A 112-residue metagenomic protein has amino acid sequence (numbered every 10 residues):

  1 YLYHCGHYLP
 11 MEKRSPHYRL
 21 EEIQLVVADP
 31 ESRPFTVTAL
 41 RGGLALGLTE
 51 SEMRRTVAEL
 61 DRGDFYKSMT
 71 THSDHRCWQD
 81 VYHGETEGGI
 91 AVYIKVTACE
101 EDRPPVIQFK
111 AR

Functional and structural regions predicted by a protein language model:
Y1, G6, G63-D64, D80 (+1 more regions): Intrinsically disordered, low-complexity segments enriched in small/polar residues
Y1-V27: Short, intrinsically disordered or compositionally biased N-terminal tails of bacterial proteins
C5-H7, E22, M69-T70, T86 (+1 more regions): Generic alpha-helical secondary structure signal
L9, A91-R112: Enriched for short, Lys/Arg-rich terminal
L9-P10, H17, R62, S68-M69 (+2 more regions): Proteins with a high burden of low-complexity, intrinsically disordered sequence enriched in S/T/G/P/A and R, requiring
L20-R76: Compact soluble domain cores
H72-C99: Basic/aromatic recognition patch in beta-strand/loop cores that engages polyanionic ligands
